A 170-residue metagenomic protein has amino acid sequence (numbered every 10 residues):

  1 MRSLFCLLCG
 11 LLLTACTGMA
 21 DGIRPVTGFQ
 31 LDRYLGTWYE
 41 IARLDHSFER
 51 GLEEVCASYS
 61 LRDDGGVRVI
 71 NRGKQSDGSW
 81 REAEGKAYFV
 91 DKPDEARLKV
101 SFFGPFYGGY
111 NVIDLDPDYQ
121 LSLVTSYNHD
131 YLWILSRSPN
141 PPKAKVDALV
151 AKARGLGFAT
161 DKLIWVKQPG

Functional and structural regions predicted by a protein language model:
M1-R2: N-terminal hydrophobic targeting signals that begin at the initiator methionine
F5-T14: Bacterial N-terminal signal peptides
C16-G170: A beta-rich soluble binding module of mature secreted/lumenal proteins
